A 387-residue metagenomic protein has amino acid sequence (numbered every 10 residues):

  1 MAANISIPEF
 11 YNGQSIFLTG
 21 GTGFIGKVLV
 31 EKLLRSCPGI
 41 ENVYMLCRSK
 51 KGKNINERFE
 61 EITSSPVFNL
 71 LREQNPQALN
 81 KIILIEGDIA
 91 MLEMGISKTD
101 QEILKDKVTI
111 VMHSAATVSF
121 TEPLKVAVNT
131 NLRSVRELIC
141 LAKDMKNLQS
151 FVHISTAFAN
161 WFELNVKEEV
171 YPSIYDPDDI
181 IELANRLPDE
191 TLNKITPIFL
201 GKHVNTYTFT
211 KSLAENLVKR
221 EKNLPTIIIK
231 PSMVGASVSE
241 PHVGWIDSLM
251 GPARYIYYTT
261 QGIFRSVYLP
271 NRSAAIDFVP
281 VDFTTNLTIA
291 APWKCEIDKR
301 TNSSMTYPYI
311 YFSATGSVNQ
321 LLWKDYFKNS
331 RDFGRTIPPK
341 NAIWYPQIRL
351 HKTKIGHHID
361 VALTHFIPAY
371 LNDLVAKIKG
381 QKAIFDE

Functional and structural regions predicted by a protein language model:
M1-T117, L124-K125, R136, M145-S150 (+1 more regions): N-terminal Rossmann/SDR dinucleotide-binding element
S36-I40, L141-Q149, E221-P225, K294-S304 (+1 more regions): Secondary-structure transition/capping motifs at alpha-helix termini and the adjoining loop/turn into the next element
E60-N75, V166-P197, Y345-L350, H365-Q381: Alpha-helical "lid/cap" subdomains adjacent to substrate-binding clefts that gate access and reposition the ligand
K105, I110-S114, T121-N129, R133-F209 (+2 more regions): Conserved Rossmann-fold NAD(P)-dependent oxidoreductase catalytic core, especially the SDR/UDP-sugar
T130, I276-V279, L321: Residue-level signal for the nucleotide or nucleotide-sugar donor/cofactor binding architecture
N193-H203, T226, P231-E240, G244-A291 (+3 more regions): A conserved pocket-lining segment of Rossmann-fold NAD(P)-dependent short-chain dehydrogenase/reductase
A291-E387: Mid/C-terminal beta-alpha module of Rossmann-like enzyme folds, strongest in SDR-family dehydrogenases/epimerases
